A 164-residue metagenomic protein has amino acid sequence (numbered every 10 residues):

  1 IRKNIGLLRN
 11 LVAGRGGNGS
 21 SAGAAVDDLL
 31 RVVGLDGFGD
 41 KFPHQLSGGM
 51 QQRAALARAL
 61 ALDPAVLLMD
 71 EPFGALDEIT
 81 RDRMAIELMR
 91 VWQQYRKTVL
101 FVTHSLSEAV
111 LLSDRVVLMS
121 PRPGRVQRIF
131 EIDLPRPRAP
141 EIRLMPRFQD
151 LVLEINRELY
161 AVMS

Functional and structural regions predicted by a protein language model:
R2-N10, G23, E131: Short helical segment in ABC ATPase nucleotide-binding domains corresponding to the A-loop/adjacent helical element
A13, G19-F38, R90: Conserved ABC ATPase "signature" region
K41-H44, L62: Conserved signature/switch motifs of ABC ATPase nucleotide-binding domains
L56: Hydrophobic anchor residue at the start of the ABC signature
L67-D70: Catalytic Walker B motif of ABC-type/P-loop ATPase nucleotide-binding domains
R81-Y95: Helical segment within the ABC ATPase nucleotide-binding domain
K97-V102: Conserved H-loop
